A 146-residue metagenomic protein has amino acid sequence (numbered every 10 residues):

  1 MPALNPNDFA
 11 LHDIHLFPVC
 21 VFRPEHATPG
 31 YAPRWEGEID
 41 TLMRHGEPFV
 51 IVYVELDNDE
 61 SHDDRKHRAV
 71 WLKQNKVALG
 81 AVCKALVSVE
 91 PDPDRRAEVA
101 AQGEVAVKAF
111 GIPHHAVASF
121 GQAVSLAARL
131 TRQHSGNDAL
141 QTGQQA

Functional and structural regions predicted by a protein language model:
P2-A146: Amphipathic, Lys/Arg-enriched alpha-helical "gate/interface" segment within cytosolic domains that mediates
